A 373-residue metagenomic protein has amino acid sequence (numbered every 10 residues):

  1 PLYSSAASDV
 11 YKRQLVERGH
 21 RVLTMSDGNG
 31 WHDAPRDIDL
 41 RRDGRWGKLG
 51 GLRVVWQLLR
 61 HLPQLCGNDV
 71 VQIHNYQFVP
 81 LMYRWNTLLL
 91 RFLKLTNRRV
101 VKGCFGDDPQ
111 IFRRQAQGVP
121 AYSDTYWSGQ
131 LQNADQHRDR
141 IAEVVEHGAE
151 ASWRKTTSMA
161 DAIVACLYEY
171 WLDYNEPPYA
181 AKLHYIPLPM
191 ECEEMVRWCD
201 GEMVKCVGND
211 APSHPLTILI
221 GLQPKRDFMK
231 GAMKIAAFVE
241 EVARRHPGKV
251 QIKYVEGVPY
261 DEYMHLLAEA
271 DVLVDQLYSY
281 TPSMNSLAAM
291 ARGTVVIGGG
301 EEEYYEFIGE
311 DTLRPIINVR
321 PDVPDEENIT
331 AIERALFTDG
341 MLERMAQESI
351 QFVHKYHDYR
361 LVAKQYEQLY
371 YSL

Functional and structural regions predicted by a protein language model:
P1-A7, Y11: Single conserved hydrophobic/aromatic residue that forms the stacking wall/gate of nucleotide- or nucleobase-binding
L59-L62, C66, L88-L95, R99 (+1 more regions): Membrane-proximal helix-turn-helix segments that form the acceptor-binding/catalytic region of lipid-linked
F112, R140-L183, M190-C192, A237: A short, active-site helix/loop in glycosyltransferases that binds the activated sugar's phosphate group
L172-P177, A181-P259: Conserved catalytic-core segment of nucleotide-activated headgroup transferases in glycan assembly
A268-T281, T294: Acidic donor-binding loop of glycosyltransferase active sites
V295-Y304: Short hydrophobic beta-strand element within catalytic cores of glycosyltransferases and related nucleotide-activated
E306-I332: Change "using UDP/GDP/dTDP sugars" to "using nucleotide sugars
F337-Y370: A charged, aromatic-enriched C-terminal amphipathic alpha-helix characteristic of glycosyltransferases across folds
